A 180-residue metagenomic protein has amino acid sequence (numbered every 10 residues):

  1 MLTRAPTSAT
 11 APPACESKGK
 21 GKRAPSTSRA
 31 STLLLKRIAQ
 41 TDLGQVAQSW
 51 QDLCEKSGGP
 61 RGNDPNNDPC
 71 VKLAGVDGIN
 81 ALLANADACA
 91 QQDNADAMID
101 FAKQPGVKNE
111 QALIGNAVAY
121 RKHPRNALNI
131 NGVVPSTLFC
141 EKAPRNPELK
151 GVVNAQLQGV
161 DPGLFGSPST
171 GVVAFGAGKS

Functional and structural regions predicted by a protein language model:
L2-S180: Mature extracellular/secreted ectodomains of secretory-pathway proteins
